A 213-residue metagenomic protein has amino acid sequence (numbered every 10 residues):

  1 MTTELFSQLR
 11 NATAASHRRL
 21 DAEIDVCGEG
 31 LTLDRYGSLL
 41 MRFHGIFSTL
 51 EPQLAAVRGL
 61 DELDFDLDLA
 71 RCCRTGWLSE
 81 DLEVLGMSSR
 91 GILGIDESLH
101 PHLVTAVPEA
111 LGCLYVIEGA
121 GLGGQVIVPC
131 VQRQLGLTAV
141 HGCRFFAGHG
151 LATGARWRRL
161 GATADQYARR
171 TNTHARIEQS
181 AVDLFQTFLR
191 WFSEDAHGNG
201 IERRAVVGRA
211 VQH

Functional and structural regions predicted by a protein language model:
M1-H213: Metal- and O2-centered redox machinery and metal/ROS homeostasis
